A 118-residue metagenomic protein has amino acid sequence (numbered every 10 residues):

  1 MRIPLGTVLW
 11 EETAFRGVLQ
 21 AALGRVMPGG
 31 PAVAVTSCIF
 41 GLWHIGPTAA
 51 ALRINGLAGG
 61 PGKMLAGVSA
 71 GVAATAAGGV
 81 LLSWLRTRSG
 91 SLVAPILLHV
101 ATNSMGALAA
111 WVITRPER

Functional and structural regions predicted by a protein language model:
M1-R118: Transmembrane helix-loop-helix hairpins at the membrane interface of multi-pass integral membrane proteins
